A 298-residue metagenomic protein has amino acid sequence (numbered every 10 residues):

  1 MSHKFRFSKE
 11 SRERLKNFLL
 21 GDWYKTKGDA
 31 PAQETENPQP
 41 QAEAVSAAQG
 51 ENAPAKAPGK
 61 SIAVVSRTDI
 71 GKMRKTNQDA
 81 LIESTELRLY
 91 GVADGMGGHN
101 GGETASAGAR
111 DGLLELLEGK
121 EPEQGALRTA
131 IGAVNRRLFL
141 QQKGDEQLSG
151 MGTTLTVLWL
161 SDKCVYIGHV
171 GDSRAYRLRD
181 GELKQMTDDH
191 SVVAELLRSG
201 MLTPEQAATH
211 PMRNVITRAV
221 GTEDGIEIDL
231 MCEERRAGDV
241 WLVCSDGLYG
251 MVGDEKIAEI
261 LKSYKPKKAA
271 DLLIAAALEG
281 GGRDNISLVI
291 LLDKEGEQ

Functional and structural regions predicted by a protein language model:
M1-Q298: PP2C/PPM-type serine/threonine phosphatase catalytic domain
